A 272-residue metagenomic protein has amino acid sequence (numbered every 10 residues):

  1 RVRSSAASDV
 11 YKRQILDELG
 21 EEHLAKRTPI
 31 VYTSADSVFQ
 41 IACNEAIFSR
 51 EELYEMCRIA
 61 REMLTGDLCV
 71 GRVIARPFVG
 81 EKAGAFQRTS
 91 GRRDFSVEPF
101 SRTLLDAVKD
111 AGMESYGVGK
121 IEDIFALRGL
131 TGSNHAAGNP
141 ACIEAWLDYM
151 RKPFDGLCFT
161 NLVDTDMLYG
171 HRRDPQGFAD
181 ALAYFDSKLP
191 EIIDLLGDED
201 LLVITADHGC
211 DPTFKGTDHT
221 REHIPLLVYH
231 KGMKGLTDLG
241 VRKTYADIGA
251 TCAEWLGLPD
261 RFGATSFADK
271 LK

Functional and structural regions predicted by a protein language model:
R1-A7, Y11: Single conserved hydrophobic/aromatic residue that forms the stacking wall/gate of nucleotide- or nucleobase-binding
L16-L68, I74-A83, Q87-F100: Active-site pocket-lining segments that scaffold enzyme catalytic pockets across diverse folds
R27-I30, G71-V73, W146-D164: Active-site regions of oxyanion-processing enzymes, predominantly non-cytosolic
D36, I41-N44, F125-R128, K152-S187: Active-site His/acidic residue clusters
R88-P153: Acidic, glycine-rich loop-and-beta core segments that form the ion-binding/anion-interacting portion of active sites
A181-D218, C252: Metal-dependent active-site segment of extracytoplasmic phospho-/sulfohydrolases and closely related
D218-P259: Substrate-binding rim/cap in mid-to-C-terminal beta-strand-loop elements of soluble/periplasmic
L258-K272: Polar, surface-exposed loop/tail segments that function as active-site lids or cofactor/substrate-recognition elements
